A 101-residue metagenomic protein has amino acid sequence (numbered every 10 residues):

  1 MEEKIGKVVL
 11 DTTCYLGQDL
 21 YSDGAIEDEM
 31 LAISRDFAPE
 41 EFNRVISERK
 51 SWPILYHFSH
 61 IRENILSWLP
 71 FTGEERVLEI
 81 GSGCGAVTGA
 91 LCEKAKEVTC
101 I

Functional and structural regions predicted by a protein language model:
M1-D36: N-terminal auxiliary segments of SAM/dcSAM-dependent transferases
P39-F42: Active-site-adjacent bridging/hinge elements
I46-S59: Class I SAM-dependent methyltransferase Rossmann-like catalytic core, especially the SAM/SAH-binding loop
Y56-E75: Conserved alpha-helix/loop element of class I SAM-dependent methyltransferases that forms part of the SAM/SAH-binding
E74-G83: Conserved class I S-adenosyl-L-methionine
C84-A95: Conserved SAM-binding loop of SAM-dependent methyltransferases across substrates and taxa, primarily the Class I
E97-I101: Conserved SAM-binding motif I beta-strand of class I
